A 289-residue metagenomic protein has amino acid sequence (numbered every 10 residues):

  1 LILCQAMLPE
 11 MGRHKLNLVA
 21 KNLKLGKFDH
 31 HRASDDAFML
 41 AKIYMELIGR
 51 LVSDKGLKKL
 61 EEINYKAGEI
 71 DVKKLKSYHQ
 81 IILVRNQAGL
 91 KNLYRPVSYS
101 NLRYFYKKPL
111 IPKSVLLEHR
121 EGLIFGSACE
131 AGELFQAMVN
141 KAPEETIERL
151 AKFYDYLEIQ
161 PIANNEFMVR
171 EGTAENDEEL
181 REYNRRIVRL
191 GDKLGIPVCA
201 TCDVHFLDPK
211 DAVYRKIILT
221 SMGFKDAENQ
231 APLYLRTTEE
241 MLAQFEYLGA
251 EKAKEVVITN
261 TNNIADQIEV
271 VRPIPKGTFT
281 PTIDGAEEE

Functional and structural regions predicted by a protein language model:
L1-E289: Phosphodiester-processing cores and adjacent nucleic acid-binding clamps
